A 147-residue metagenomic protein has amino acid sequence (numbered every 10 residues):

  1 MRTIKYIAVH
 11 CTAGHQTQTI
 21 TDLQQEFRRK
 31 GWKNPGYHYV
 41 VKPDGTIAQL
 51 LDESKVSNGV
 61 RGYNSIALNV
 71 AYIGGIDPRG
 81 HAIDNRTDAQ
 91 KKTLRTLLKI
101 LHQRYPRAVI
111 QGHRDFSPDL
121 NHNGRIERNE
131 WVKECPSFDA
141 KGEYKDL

Functional and structural regions predicted by a protein language model:
M1-H10, I66, G75-L147: Basic/polar, cationic surfaces and motifs that engage anionic cell-wall and phosphate/carboxylate ligands
M1-K55: Short, conserved "active-site rim" segments that organize catalytic pockets and cofactor/ligand binding
V40-K42, I47-Q49, R61-S65, K99 (+1 more regions): Conserved beta-strand-loop surface patch within small alpha/beta domains used for substrate/adaptor or ligand engagement
V56-V60: Flexible, surface-exposed loop/gating regions in the mature catalytic domains of secreted/periplasmic hydrolases
V70: Ligand-binding face of N-terminal immunoglobulin V-set domains in extracellular IgSF glycoproteins
